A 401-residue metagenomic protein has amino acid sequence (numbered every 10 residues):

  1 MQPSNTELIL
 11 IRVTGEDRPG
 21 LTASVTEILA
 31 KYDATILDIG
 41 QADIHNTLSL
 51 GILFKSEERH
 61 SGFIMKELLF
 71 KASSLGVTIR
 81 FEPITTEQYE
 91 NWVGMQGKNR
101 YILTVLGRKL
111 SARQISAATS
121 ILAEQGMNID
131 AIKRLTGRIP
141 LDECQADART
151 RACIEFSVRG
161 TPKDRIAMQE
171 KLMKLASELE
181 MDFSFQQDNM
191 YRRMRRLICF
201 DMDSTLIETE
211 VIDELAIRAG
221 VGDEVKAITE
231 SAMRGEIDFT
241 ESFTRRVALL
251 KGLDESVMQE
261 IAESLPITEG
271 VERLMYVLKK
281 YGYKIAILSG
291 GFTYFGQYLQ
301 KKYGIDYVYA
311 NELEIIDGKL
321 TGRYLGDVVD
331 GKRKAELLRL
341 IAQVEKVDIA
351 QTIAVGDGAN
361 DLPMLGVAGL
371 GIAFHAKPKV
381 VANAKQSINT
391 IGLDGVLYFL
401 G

Functional and structural regions predicted by a protein language model:
M1-R195: A conserved regulatory-domain signal marking ACT and ACT-like small-molecule sensing domains and adjacent regulatory
L21, Q114, L206-T209, D361-M364: Short glycine/serine/threonine-rich phosphate/pyrophosphate-binding segments that cradle anionic phosphate groups
A23, E27, K66, F70 (+12 more regions): Solvent-exposed alpha-helical segments within well-ordered globular domains of core cellular machineries
L29, M190, M194-T240: Active-site neighborhood of HAD-like aspartate-dependent phosphohydrolases
T85-G97, F185-R196, T229-E255, K319: Long, charged amphipathic helices and adjacent flexible linkers at domain junctions
V211, A216, G220-E230, R234 (+5 more regions): Acidic, glycine-rich loop-and-beta core segments that form the ion-binding/anion-interacting portion of active sites
G252-G401: C-terminal cap/substrate-recognition subdomain and adjoining C-terminal extension of metal-dependent phosphatase-like
